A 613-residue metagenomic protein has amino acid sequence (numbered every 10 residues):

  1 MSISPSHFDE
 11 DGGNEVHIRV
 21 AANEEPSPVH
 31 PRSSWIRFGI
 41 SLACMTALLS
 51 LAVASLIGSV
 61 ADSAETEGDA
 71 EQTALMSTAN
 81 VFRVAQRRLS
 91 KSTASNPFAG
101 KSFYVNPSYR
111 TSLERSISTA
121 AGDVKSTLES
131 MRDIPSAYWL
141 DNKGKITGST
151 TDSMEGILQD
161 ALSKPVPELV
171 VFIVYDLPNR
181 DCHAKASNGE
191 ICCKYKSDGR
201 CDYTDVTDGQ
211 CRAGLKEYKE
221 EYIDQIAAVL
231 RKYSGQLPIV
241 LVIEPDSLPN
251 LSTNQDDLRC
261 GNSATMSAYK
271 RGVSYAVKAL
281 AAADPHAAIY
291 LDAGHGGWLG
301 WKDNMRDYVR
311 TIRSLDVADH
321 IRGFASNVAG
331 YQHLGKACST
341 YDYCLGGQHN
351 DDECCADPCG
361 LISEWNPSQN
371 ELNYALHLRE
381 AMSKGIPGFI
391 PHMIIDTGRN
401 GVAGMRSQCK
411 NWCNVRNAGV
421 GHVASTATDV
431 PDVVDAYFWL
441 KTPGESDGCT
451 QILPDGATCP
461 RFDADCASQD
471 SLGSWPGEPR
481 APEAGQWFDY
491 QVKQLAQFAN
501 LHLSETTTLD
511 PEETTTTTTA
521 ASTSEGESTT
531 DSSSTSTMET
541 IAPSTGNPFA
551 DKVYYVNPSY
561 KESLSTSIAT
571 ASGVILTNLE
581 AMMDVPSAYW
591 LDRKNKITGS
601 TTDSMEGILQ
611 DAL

Functional and structural regions predicted by a protein language model:
M1-R32, L75-M76: Intrinsically disordered cytoplasmic terminal tails of membrane proteins
H30-D62: N-terminal signal-anchor transmembrane helix specifying type II single-pass membrane topology of secretory-pathway
V60-K91: N-terminal, immediately post-signal peptide pro-regions of secreted/luminal proteins
T93-V229, K441-S471, W475-E483, L495-H502 (+1 more regions): N-terminal carbohydrate-binding/catalytic regions of secreted carbohydrate-active enzymes
S102-V105, A137-D141, L169-V174, P238-E244 (+8 more regions): Structural recognition of the beta-strand scaffold that forms the well-ordered cores of secreted hydrolase catalytic
S118-S126, L299-S471, A569-T577: Surface-exposed substrate-engagement region within the catalytic domains of secreted or surface-exposed extracellular
E168-A283, A288-G300, L613: Mobile, glycine-rich extracellular loop/lid and propeptide segments that shape or gate substrate/ligand access
T507-T508, E513-T540: Extracellular mucin-like PTS domains
